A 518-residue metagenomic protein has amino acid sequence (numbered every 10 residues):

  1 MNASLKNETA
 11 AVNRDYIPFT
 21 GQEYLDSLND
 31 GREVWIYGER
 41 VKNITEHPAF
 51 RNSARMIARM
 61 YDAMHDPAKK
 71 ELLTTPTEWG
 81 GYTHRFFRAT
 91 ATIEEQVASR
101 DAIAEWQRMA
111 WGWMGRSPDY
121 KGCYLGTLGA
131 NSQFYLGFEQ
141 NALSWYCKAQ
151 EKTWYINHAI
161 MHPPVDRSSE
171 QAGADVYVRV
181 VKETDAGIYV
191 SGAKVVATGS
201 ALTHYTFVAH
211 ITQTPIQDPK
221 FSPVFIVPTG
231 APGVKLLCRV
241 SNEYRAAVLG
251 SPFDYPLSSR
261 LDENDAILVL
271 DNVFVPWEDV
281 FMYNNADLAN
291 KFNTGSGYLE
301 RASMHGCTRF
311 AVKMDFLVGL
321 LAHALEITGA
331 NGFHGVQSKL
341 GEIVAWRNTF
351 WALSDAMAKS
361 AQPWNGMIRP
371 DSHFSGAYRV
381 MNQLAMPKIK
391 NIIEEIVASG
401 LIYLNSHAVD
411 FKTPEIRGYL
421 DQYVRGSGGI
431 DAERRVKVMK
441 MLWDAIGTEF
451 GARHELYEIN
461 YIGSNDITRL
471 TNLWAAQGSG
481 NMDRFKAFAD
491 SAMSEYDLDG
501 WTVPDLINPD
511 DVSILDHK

Functional and structural regions predicted by a protein language model:
M1-D26, L498-K518: Basic/polar N-terminal segments that are highly enriched at the extreme N-terminus, encompassing both cleavable
E8-A63: N-terminal-proximal low-complexity accessory segments that begin disordered and transition into the first
E39-A104, N365, Y457-I462: N-terminal low-complexity or amphipathic/hydrophobic leaders
R51, R55, C147-Q150, Y189 (+4 more regions): Generic structural signal for well-ordered, non-transmembrane alpha-helical segments in soluble/cytosolic regions
L72-H204, H210-F225, G230-K235: Glycine-rich flavin
M161-R309, W474-H517: FAD-binding core of flavoproteins
H305-P363: Extended amphipathic alpha-helical segments enriched in small hydrophobics
H373-S513: Alpha-helix capping/hinge segments and adjacent helical runs
